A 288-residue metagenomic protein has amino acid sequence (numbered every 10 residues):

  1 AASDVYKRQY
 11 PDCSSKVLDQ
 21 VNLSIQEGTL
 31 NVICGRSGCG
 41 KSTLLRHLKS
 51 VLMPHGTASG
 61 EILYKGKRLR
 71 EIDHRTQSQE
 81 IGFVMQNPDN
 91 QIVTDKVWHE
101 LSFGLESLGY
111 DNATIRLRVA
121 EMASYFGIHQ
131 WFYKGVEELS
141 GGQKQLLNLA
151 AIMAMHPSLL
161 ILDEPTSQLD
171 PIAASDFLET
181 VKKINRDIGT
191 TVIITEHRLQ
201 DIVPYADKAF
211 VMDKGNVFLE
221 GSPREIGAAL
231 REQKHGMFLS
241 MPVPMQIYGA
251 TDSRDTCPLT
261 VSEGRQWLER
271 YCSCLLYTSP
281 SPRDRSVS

Functional and structural regions predicted by a protein language model:
A1-Q9, Y277-P282: Conserved small/polar residues in nucleotide/adenosyl-binding loops
T57-R68, Q77: Conserved ABC transporter NBD signature motif
A113-W131: Conserved ABC ATPase "signature" region
G135-L139: Conserved ABC ATPase signature
L160-D163: Catalytic Walker B motif of ABC-type/P-loop ATPase nucleotide-binding domains
E196-H197: H-loop/switch region of ABC-family ATPase nucleotide-binding domains
M212, N216-D255: Conserved beta-strand-loop-alpha-helix hinge in the C-terminal portion of ABC ATPase nucleotide-binding domains
